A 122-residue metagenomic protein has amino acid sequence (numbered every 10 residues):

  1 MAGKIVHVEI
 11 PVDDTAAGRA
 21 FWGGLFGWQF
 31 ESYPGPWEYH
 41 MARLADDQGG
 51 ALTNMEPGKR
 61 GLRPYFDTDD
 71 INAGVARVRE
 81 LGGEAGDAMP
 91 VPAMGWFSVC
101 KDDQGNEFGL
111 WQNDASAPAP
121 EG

Functional and structural regions predicted by a protein language model:
A2-Q48: Core segments of cupin and vicinal oxygen chelate
I5-D13, M55-L81, F97-K101: Vicinal oxygen chelate
I10, E31, V75-G122: Vicinal oxygen chelate
G35-Y39, G58-R60, P92-W96: Short acidic/glycine-enriched loop/turn segments that link adjacent beta-strands
M41-L44, N54-E56, M89: Short secondary-structure boundary/capping segments
D47-A51, N106-F108: Short, charged/polar, Gly/Pro-enriched secondary-structure boundary elements
